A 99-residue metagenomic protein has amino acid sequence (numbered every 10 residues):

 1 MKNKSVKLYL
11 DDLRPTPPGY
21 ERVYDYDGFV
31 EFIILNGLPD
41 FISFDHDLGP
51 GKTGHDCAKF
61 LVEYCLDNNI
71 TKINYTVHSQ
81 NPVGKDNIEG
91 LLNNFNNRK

Functional and structural regions predicted by a protein language model:
M1-K99: Catalytic phosphate/metal-binding cores of nucleic-acid and nucleotide-processing enzymes, i.e., regions that mediate
